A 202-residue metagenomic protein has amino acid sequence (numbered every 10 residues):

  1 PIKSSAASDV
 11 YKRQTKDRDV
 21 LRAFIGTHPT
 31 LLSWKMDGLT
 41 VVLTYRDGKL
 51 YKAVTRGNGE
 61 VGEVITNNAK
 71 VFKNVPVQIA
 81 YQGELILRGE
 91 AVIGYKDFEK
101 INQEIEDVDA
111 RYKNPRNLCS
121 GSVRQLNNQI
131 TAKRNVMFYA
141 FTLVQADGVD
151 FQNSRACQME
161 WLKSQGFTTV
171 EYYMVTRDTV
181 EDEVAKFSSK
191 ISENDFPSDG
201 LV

Functional and structural regions predicted by a protein language model:
S5-V202: RNA/tRNA-interacting regions in translation and RNA-turnover enzymes
